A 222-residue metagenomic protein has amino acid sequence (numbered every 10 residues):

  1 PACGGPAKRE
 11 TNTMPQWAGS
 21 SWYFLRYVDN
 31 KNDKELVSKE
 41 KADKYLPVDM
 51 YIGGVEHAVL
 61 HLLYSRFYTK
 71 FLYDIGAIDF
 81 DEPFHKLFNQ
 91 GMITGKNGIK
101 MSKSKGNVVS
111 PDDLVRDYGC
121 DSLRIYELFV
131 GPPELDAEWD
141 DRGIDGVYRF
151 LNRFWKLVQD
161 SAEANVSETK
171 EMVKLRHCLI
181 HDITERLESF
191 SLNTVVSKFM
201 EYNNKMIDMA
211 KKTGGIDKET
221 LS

Functional and structural regions predicted by a protein language model:
P1-A162, L175-K212, E219-S222: Structured secondary-structure scaffolds
V166, G214-G215: Charged, low-complexity interaction regions
E168-E171, F199: Short amphipathic helix-turn modules centered on a small-residue break
